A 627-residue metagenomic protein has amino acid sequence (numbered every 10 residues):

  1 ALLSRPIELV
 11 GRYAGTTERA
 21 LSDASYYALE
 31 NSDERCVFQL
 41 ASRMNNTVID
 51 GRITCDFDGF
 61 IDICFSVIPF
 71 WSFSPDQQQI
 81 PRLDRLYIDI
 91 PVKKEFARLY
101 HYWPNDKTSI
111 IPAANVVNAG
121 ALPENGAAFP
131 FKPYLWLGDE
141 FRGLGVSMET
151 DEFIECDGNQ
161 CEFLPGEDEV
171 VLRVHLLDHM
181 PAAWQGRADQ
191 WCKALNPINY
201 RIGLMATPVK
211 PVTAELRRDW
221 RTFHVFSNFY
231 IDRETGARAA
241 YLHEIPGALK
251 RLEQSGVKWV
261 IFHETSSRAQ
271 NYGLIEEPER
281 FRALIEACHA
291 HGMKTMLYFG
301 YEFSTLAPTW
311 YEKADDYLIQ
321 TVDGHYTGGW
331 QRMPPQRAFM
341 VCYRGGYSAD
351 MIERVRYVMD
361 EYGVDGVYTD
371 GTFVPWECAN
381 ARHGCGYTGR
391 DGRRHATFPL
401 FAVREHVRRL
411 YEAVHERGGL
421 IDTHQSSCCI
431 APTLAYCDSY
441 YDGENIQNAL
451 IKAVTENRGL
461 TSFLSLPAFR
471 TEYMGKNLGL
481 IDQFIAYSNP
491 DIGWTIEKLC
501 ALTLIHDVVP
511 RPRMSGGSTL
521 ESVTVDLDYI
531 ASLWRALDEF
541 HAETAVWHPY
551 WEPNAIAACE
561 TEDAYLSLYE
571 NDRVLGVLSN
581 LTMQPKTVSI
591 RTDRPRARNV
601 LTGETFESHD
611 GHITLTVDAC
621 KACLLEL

Functional and structural regions predicted by a protein language model:
A1-R43, K94, L99, D106-I111: Acidic-aromatic substrate-binding/catalytic surfaces of carbohydrate-active enzymes
R19, L29, T54, D62-P165 (+1 more regions): Polysaccharide-binding surfaces and accessory modules of carbohydrate-active proteins
R43, E124-I231, R238-E244, F484-D491 (+2 more regions): Beta-strand-rich recognition/accessory modules
L195, P399, R404-R591, R596-T602: Active-site-proximal substrate-binding groove within the catalytic cores of carbohydrate-active enzymes
N199, V209, H609-L627: C-terminal beta-strand-rich structural cap/linker in extracellular carbohydrate-active enzymes
A237-L242, E279-F281, I285-E286, T295-Y362 (+2 more regions): Active-site-adjacent "subsite" loops/lids of carbohydrate-active enzymes
A240-S266, E361-Y362: Catalytic domains of carbohydrate-active enzymes, especially glycoside hydrolases
I261-E277, P308-G345, P375-E405: Aromatic- and acidic-residue-enriched carbohydrate-binding clefts of CAZyme catalytic domains
